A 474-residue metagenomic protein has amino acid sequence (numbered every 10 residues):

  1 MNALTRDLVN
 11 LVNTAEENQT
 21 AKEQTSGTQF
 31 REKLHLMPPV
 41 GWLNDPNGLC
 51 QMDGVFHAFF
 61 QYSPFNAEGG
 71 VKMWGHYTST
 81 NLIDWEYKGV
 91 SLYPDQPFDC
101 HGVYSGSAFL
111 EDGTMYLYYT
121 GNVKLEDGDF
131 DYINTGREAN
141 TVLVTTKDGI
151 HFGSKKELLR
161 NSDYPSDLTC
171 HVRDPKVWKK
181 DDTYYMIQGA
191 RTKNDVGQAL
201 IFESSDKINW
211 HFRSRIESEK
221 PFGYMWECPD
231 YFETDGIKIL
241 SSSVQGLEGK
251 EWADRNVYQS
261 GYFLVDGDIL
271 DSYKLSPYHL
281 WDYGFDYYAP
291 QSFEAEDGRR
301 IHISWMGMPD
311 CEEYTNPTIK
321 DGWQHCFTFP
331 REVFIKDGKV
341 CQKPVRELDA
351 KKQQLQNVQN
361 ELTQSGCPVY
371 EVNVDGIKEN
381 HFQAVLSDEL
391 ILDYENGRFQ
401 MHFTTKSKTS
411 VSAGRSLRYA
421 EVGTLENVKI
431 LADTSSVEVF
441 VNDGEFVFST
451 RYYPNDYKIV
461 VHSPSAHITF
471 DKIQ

Functional and structural regions predicted by a protein language model:
M1-D174, K179-F222, D235-Y283, M306-L355 (+3 more regions): Beta-rich carbohydrate-recognition and catalytic domains
E16-K22, Y258-Q474: Beta-rich accessory regions
A108, Y231, S292: Catalytic nucleophile loop of clan PA
W226-P229, Y288-P290: Repeated scaffold domains used in trafficking and secretory/extracellular systems, primarily beta-propellers
